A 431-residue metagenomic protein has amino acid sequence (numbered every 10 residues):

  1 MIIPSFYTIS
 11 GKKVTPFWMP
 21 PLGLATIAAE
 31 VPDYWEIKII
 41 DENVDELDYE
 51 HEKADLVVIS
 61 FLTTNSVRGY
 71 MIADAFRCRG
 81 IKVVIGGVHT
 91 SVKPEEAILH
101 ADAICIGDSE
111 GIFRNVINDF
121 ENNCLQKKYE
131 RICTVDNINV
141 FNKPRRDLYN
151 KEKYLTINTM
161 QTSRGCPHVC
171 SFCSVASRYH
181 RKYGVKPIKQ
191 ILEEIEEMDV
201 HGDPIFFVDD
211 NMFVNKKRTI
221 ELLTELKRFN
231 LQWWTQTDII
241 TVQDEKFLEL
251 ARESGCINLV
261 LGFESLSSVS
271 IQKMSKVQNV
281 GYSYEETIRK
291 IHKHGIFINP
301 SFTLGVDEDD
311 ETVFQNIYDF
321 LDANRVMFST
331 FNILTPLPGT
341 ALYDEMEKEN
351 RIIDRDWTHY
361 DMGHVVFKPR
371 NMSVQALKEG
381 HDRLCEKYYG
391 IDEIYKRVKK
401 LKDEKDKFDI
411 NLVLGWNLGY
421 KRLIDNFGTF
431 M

Functional and structural regions predicted by a protein language model:
M1, D33-I39, E52, H100 (+5 more regions): Radical SAM enzyme core and accessory elements
I2-M198: Acidic, low-complexity intrinsically disordered segments
P4, E42, V88, D210 (+2 more regions): Cofactor-binding loop segments of dinucleotide-utilizing enzymes, especially the Rossmann-like FAD- and NAD(P)+-binding
S5-S10, E95-E96, H168, K217 (+4 more regions): Flexible glycine/acidic-rich beta-alpha junction loops that bind and position SAM and/or redox cofactors in anaerobic
V57, I104, C173, I205-F207 (+2 more regions): Hydrophobic residues within beta-strands of alpha/beta enzymes
V84-I85, C105, K128-Y129, W234-Q236 (+3 more regions): Structural detector of well-ordered beta-strand residues that form the stable sheet scaffold of enzyme domains
E96-N115, D199, L250-L259, N316-F331: Structural recognition of alpha->loop->beta junctions
V140-N299, V306, T312-D319: Radical SAM [4Fe-4S] cluster-binding motif and immediate context
